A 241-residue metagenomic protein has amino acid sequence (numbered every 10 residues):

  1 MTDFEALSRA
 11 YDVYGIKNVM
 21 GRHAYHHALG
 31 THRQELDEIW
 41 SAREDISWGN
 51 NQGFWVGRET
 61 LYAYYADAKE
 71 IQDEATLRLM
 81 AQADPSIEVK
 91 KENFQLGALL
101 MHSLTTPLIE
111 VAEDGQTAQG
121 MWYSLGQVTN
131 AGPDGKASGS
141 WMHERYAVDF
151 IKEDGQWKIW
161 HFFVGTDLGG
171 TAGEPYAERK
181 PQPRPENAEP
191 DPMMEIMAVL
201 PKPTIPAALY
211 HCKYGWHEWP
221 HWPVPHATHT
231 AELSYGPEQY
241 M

Functional and structural regions predicted by a protein language model:
T2-G21, E153-M241: Terminal "cap-and-tail" regions of soluble proteins that handle hydrophobic small molecules
N18-E38: Short acidic-aromatic low-complexity motifs
H27, W40, S124-G126, F163-T166: Short beta-strand segments enriched in hydrophobic/aromatic residues within well-folded beta-rich domains
R33-G126: A solvent-exposed, acidic/Ser-Thr-rich amphipathic alpha-helical stretch
L104-I109, R145-I151: Hydrophobic/aromatic beta-strand elements that line small-molecule binding cavities or substrate pockets in beta-rich
S124-V128, F150-K152: Beta-strand elements of well-folded, non-transmembrane domains
Q127-S140, L168-G170: Short, cysteine-centered beta-strand-loop-beta hairpins and adjacent loop/turn segments enriched in charged/polar
S140-R145, F163-G165: Conserved helix-adjacent loop modules within structured domains
